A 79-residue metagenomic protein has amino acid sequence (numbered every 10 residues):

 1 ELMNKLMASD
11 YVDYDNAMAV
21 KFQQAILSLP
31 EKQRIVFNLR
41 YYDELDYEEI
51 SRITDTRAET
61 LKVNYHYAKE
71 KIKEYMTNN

Functional and structural regions predicted by a protein language model:
M3-I35, L45-I53: Amphipathic alpha-helical segment used for protein-protein interaction
Q33, L39, E48, I53-N79: DNA-recognition helix of helix-turn-helix
